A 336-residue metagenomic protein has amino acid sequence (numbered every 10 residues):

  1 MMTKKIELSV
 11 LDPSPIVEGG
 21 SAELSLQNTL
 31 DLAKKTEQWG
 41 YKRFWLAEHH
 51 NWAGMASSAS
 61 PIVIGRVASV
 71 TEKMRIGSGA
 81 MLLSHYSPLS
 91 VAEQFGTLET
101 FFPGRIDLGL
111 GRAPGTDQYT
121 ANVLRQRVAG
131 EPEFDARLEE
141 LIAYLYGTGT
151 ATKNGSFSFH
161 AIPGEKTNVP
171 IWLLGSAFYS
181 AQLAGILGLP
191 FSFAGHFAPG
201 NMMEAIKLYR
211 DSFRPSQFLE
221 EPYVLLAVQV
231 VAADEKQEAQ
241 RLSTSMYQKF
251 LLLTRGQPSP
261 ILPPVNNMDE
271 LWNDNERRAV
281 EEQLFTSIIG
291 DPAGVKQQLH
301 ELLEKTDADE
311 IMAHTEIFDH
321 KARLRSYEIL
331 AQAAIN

Functional and structural regions predicted by a protein language model:
M1-T71: N-terminal beta1-alpha1-beta2 module of alpha/beta enzyme domains
M2-K4, E37, I64-E72, E99-I106 (+3 more regions): Acidic (Asp/Glu)-rich catalytic clusters
T3, E7-A22, S84-G149, F191: Flexible, glycine-rich active-site loops centered on histidine and acidic residues that chelate a metal or position
L8, T36, G40, E48 (+6 more regions): Conserved, mostly hydrophobic/aromatic
L8-D12, F44-L46, I76-S78, I106-L110 (+4 more regions): Hydrophobic faces of well-ordered beta-strands that scaffold small-molecule active sites in alpha/beta enzyme cores
D12-Q27, M81-P88, E165-G175, Q283-P292: Active-site mouth loops of central-metabolism enzymes
V128-H160, N201-D307: An alpha-helical appendage that flanks or caps ligand/catalytic pockets
A177, A181-G200, I206: A conserved active-site cap/scaffold subdomain adjacent to cofactor or substrate pockets
